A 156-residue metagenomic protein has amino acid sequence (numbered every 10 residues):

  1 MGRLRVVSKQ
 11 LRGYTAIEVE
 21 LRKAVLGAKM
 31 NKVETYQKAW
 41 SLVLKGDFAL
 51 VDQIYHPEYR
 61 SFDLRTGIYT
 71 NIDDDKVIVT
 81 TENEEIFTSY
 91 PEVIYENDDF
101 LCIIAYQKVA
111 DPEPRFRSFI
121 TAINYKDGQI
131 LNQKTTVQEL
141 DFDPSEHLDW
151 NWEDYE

Functional and structural regions predicted by a protein language model:
L11-Q53, P57, W150-E156: Short, low-complexity N-terminal intrinsically disordered segments enriched in polar/charged residues
E34, F48-D99: A solvent-exposed, acidic/Ser-Thr-rich amphipathic alpha-helical stretch
K38, K76-E156: A beta-strand edge to alpha-helix "cap/lid" segment located at domain peripheries
L42, R65-T66, K108-A110: Short histidine/acidic/glycine/proline-rich micro-motifs that form metal- and phosphate-coordinating active-site loops
